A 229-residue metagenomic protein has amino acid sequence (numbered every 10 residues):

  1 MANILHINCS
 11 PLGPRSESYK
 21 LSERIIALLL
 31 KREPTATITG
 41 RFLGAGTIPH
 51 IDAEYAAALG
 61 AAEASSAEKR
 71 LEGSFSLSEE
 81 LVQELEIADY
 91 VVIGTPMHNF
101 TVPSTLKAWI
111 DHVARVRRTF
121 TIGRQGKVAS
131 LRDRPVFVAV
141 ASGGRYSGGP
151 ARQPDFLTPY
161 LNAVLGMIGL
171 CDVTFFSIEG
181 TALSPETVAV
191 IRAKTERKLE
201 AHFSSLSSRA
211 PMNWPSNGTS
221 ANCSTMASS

Functional and structural regions predicted by a protein language model:
M1, T35, D133, L170-D172: A generic structural signal for alpha->beta connector loops
M1-T95, T101-R115, R197-G218, C223-S229: N-terminal beta1-alpha1-beta2 submodule of the flavodoxin-like/Rossmannoid cofactor-binding fold
C9, A141, I178: Cofactor-binding loop segments of dinucleotide-utilizing enzymes, especially the Rossmann-like FAD- and NAD(P)+-binding
P11-G13, G144-R145, A182-L183: Short histidine/acidic/glycine/proline-rich micro-motifs that form metal- and phosphate-coordinating active-site loops
L71-S74, R118, P154, R192: A conditional alpha-helix N-cap/helix-loop micro-motif detector
H112-T119, V164: Gly/Ser/Thr-rich active-site loops/lids in small-molecule metabolic enzymes that frequently grip phosphoryl groups
I122-M167: Short, glycine-/small-residue-rich phosphate/pyrophosphate-handling segment
G148-G218, N222-S229: Glycine-rich phosphate/pyrophosphate-binding loop and the adjoining helix
